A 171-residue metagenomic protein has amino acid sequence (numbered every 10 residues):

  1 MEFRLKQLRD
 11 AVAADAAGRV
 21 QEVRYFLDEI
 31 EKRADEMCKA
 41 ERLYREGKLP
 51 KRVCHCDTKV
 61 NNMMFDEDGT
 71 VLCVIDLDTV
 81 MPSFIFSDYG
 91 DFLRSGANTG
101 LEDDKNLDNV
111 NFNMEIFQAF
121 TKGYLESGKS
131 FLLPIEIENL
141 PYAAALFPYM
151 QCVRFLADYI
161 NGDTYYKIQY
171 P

Functional and structural regions predicted by a protein language model:
M1, A143, Y159: Short acidic/histidine-centered micro-motifs embedded in hydrophobic/aromatic stretches that mark compact functional
M1-H55, V60-D68, L146, K167-I168: ATP-dependent phospho-/nucleotidyl transfer catalytic cores
F3, F84, E115-A119, I135 (+2 more regions): Generic recognition of stable, solvent-exposed alpha-helical segments in well-folded globular domains
V12-D15, M150-P171: ATP/Mg2+ or Mg2+-diphosphate-binding catalytic cores that bind nucleotide phosphates or diphosphates via glycine-rich
R52, D66-L125, K129, K167-Y170: Active-site Asp-x-Gly
L107-N111, I137-P148: A short beta-alpha structural unit
Y124-A144: Hydrophobic alpha-helical bundle architecture
